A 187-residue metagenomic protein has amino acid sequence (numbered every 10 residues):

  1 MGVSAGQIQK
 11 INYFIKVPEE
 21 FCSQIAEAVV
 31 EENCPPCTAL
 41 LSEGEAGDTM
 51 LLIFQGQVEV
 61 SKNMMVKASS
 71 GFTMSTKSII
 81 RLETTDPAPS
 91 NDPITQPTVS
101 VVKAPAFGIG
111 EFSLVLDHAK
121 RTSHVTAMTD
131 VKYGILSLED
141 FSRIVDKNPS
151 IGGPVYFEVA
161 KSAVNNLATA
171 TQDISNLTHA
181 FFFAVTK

Functional and structural regions predicted by a protein language model:
M1-P36, V185: Cyclic nucleotide-binding regulatory module and flanking cytosolic helices
F21, L114, A119-H124, E139-H179: A small-molecule sensor/coupling module
A28, L52, I135: Conserved catalytic core of Hanks-type protein kinase domains
T38-M128: Cyclic nucleotide-binding regulatory domains
V131-D140: A short hydrophobic beta-strand segment most commonly corresponding to one strand of the jelly-roll/cupin
L177-K187: Short, charged, intrinsically disordered terminal tails
